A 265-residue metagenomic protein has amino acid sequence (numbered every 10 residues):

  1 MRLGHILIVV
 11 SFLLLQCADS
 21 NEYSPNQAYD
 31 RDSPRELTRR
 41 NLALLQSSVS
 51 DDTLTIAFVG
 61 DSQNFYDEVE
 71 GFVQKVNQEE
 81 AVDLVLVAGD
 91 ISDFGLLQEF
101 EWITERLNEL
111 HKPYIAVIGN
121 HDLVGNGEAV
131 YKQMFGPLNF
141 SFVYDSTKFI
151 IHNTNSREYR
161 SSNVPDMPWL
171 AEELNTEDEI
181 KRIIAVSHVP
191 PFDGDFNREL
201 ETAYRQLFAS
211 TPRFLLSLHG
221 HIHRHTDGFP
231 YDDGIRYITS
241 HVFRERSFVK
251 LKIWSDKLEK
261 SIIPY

Functional and structural regions predicted by a protein language model:
R2-V9: Sec-dependent signal peptide recognition, specifically the positively charged N-region followed immediately by
L13-Q16: C-terminal motif of bacterial Sec signal peptides marking the signal peptidase cleavage site
A18-W102: N-terminal active-site segment of His-dependent metallophosphoesterases
S20, N77-L84, Y159-G234, S261: His/acidic metal-ligating clusters that form di-metal
N21-L37, A43, V59, T226-Y265: Binuclear metal-dependent phosphoesterase catalytic core
Q46-I56, S141-I151, E177-I184, P230-R236 (+1 more regions): Beta-strand-turn-beta hairpins that frame and shape the catalytic cleft of phosphate-ester-processing enzymes
F58-D61, L84-D90, P113-N120, H152 (+3 more regions): Active-site neighborhood of phospho(di)ester-bond hydrolases with catalytic His/Asp-centered motifs
V69-N139, V143-Y144: Core catalytic region of metal-dependent phosphoesterases/phosphodiesterases, especially metallo-beta-lactamase-like
